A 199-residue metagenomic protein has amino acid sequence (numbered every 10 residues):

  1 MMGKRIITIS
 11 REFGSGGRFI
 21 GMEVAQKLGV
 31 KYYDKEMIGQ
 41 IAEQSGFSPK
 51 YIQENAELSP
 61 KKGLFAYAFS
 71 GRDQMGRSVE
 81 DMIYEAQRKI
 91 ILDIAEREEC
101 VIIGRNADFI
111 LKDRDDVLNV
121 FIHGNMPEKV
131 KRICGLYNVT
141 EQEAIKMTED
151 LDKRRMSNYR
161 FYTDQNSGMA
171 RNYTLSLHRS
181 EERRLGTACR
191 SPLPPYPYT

Functional and structural regions predicted by a protein language model:
G3-I6: Extreme N-terminal starter segment of soluble prokaryotic enzymes
I9-M22: Glycine-rich phosphate-binding P-loop
K31-A42: Short beta-strand-centered segment that lines the nucleotide-binding/catalytic pocket of NTP-utilizing
Y32, V117-N119, T174-S176: Conserved beta-strand scaffold positions in the cores of enzyme catalytic domains, especially in NTP/NDP-utilizing
A42-E99: ATP-dependent small-molecule kinase phosphotransfer cores that center on conserved nucleotide phosphate-binding segments
P60-Y67, T140-E181: Small-molecule kinase domains that catalyze NTP-dependent phosphoryl transfer to phosphate-bearing small molecules
L92-Y137: ATP-dependent NMP and nucleoside kinases share a basic, alpha-helical "lid"
E182, G186-T199: Positively charged, low-complexity/disordered segments
